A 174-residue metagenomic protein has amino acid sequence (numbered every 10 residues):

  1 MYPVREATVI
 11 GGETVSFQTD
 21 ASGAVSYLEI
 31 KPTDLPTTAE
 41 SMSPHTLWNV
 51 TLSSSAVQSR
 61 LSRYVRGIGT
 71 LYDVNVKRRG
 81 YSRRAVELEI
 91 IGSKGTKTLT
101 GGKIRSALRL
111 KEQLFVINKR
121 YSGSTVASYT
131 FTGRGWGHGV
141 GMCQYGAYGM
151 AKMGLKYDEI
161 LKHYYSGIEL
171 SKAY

Functional and structural regions predicted by a protein language model:
M1-Y174: Conserved, single-site charged/polar hotspot
